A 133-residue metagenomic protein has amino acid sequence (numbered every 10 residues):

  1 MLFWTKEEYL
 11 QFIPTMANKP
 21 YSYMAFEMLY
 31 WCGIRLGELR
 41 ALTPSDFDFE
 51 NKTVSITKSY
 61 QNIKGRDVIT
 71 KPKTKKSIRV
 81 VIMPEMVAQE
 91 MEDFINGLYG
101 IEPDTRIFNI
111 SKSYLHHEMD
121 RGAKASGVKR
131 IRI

Functional and structural regions predicted by a protein language model:
M1, P44, T57, R66 (+2 more regions): Generic secondary-structure boundary/loop-capping signal
M1-L36, R40-L42, E50, M86 (+1 more regions): Basic, Lys/Arg- and aromatic-enriched nucleic-acid-binding interface segment
K6-L10, S59, P84-I131: Active-site/catalytic core of tyrosine-dependent DNA strand-transfer enzymes
E8, A41-D93, G97: Conserved tyrosine-mediated DNA breakage-rejoining catalytic core shared by Y-recombinases
M16-A17, V68-I78, T105-S111, G127-I133: Short, contiguous acidic/charged loop-to-helix segments that flank catalytic cores in large enzymes
S22-A25, E50, I56, G65-R66 (+3 more regions): Extended hydrophobic-aromatic, low-complexity segments
